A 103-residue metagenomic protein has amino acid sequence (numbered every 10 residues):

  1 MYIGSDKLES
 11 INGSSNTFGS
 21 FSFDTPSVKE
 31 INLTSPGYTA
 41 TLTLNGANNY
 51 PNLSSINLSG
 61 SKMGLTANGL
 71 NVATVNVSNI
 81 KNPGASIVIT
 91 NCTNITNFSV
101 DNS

Functional and structural regions predicted by a protein language model:
S5, S15, T25, S35 (+6 more regions): Residues on the solvent-exposed faces and adjacent turns of beta-rich solenoids used to engage binding targets
D6-K7, P51-S54, S59, S78 (+1 more regions): Extracellular hydrophilic low-complexity repeat tracts enriched in serine/threonine
L8, F18, V28, T39 (+5 more regions): Conserved hydrophobic position(s) of the canonical leucine-rich repeat
T17-S22, N49, N97: Intrinsic disorder/low-structure terminal segments
N97-S103: Short, intrinsically disordered, charge-balanced linker/junction segments flanking boundaries in proteins
